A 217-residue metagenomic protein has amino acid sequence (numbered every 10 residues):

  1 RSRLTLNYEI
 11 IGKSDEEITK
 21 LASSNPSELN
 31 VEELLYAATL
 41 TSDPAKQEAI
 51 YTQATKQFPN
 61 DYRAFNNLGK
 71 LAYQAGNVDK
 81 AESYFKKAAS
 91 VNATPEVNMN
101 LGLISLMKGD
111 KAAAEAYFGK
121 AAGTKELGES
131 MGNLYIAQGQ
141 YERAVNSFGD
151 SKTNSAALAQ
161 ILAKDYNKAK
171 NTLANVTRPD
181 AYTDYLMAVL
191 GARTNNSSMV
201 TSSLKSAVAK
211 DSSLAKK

Functional and structural regions predicted by a protein language model:
R1-M187, G191-K217: N-terminal targeting segments with Sec-dependent signals, encompassing both cleavable signal peptides and non-cleavable
